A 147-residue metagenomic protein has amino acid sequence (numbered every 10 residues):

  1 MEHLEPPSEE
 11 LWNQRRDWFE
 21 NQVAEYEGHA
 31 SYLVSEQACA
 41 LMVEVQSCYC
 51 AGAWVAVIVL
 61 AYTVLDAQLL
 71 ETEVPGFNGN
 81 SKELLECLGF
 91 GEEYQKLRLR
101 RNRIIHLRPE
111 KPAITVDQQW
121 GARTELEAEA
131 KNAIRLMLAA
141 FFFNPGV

Functional and structural regions predicted by a protein language model:
M1-Y49: Charged alpha-helical initiation segments
Y26-G28, E83-L84, Q119: A short, mixed-charge helix-start or loop-turn motif at secondary-structure junctions
G28-Y32, E36, C48-A56, L88-E92 (+1 more regions): Short, solvent-exposed segments of well-ordered alpha helices
A38, W54-V57, A61, L65 (+4 more regions): Short runs of predominantly hydrophobic/aromatic residues within well-ordered alpha helices that form helix-helix
M42-T72: Short, hydrophobic, well-ordered secondary-structure elements
G52, Q68-G76, I104, R108-K111: Amphipathic alpha-helical interaction segments
E71-R103: Short, charged amphipathic alpha-helical segments flanked by flexible coils
E93-K96, R100-V147: Charge-enriched, short contiguous segments at helix-coil
